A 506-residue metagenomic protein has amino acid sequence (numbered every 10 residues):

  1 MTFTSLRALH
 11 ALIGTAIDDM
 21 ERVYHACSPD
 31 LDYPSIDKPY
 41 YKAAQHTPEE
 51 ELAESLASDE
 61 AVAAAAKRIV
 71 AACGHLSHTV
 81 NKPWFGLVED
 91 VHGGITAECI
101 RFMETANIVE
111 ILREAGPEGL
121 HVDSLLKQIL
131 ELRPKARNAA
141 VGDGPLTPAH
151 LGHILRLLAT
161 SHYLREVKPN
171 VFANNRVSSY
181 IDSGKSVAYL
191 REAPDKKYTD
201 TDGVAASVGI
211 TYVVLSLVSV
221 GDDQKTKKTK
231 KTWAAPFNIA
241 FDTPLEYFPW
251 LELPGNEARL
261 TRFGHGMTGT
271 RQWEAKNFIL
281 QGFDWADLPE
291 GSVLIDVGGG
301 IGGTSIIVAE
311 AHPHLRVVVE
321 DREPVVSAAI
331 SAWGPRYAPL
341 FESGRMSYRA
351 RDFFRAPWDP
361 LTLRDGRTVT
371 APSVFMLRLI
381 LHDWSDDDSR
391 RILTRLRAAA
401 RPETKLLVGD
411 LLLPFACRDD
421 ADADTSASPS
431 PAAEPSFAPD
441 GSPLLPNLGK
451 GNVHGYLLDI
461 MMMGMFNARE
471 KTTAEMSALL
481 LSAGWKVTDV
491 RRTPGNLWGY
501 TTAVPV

Functional and structural regions predicted by a protein language model:
M1-G152, E166-K168, D287-V506: Alpha-helical subdomain
T4-C73, V80, P148-G266: N-terminal auxiliary segments of SAM/dcSAM-dependent transferases
E89, T232-N238, A275-L280: Short coil/turn segments at secondary-structure boundaries
G93, L157, F278-Q281: Preference for short coil/turn "hinge" residues that link or interrupt alpha-helices
E98-I100, L260-I279: Conserved SAM-binding loop and adjacent beta-strand
V122-D123, G184-K185, D222-D223, A275-I279: A short secondary-structure junction signal
G255, R259, M267-R271, D296-G300 (+1 more regions): Short, contiguous, pocket-lining structural segments that sit at or immediately flank catalytic/ligand-binding sites
G269-V293, I307: Conserved alpha-helix/loop element of class I SAM-dependent methyltransferases that forms part of the SAM/SAH-binding
